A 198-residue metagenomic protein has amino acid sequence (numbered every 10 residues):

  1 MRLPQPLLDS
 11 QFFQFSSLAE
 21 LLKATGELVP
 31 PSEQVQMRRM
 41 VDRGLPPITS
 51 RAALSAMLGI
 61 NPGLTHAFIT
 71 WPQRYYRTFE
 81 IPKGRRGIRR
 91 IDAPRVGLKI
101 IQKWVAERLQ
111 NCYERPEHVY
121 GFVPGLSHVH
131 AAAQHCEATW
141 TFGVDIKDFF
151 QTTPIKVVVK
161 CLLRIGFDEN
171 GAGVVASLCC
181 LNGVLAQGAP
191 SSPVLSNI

Functional and structural regions predicted by a protein language model:
M1-V157: Conserved two-metal-ion catalytic palm core of "right-hand" nucleic acid polymerases, unifying RNA-dependent RNA
Q134-I198: Conserved polymerase palm-domain catalytic core
